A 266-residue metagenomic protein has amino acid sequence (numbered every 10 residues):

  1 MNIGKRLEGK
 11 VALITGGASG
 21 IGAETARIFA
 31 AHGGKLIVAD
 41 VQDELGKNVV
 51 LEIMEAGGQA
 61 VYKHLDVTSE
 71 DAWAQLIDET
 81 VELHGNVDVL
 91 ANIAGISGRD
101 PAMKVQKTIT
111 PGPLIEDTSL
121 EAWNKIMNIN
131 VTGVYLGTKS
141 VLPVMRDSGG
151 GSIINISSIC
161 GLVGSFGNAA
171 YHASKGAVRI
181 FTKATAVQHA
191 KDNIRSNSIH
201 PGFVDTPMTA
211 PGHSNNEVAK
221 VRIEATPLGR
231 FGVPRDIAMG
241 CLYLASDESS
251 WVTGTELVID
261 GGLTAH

Functional and structural regions predicted by a protein language model:
N2-G4, V163, T206, L228 (+2 more regions): Short C-terminal tail/terminal secondary-structure segment of NAD(P)H-dependent dehydrogenase/reductase domains
K5-I37: Canonical Rossmann dinucleotide-binding motif of NAD(H)/NADP(H)-dependent dehydrogenases/reductases, specifically
P101-I115, S119-N124, R222: Substrate-binding pocket helix/loop in short-chain dehydrogenase/reductase
T138, S174, T182: Active-site helix of classical SDR
P143, V187-Q188, S250: Alpha-helical segment proximal to the catalytic Tyr-Lys
S158: Residue(s) in the substrate-gating loop at a strand-loop-helix junction that position the organic substrate next
A190-R195, V252-G254: Short, small/polar-rich loop/turn modules that mediate ligand/substrate recognition or access, typified
